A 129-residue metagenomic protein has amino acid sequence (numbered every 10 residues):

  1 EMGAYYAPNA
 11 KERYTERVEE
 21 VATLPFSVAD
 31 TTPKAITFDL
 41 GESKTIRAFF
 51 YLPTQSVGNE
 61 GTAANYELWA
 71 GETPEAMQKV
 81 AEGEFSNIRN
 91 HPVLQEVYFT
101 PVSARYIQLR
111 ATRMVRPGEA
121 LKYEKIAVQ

Functional and structural regions predicted by a protein language model:
E1-V18: Predominantly extracellular/luminal regions of secreted and cell-surface proteins, especially disulfide-bonded
E16-K79, H91-Q129: Aromatic, loop-rich ligand-recognition surfaces of beta-strand-rich domains
F85-H91: Short proline/glycine- and polar residue-rich coil/turn motifs
